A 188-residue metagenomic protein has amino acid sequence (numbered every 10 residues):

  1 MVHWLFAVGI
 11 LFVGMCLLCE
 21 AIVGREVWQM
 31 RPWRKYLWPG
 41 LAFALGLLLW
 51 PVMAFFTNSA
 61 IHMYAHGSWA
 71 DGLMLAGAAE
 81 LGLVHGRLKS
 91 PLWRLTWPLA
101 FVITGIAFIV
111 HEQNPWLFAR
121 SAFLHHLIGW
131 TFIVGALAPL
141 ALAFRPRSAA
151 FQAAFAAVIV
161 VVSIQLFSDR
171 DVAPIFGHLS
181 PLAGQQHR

Functional and structural regions predicted by a protein language model:
M1-A54: N-terminal topogenic module of multi-pass integral membrane proteins
F6-L18, W69-V84, I128-L142: Hydrophobic cores of alpha-helical transmembrane segments in multi-pass inner/ER membrane proteins, independent
R25-A42, K89-L99, R147-F155: Membrane-interfacial loop-to-transmembrane alpha-helix junctions, especially the N-terminal start
G40-L48, L99-A107, V158-L166: Hydrophobic core of alpha-helical transmembrane segments in multi-pass integral membrane proteins
F43-G82: Membrane-interface helix-loop-helix modules in multi-pass inner-membrane proteins
L49-N58, F108-L117, D169-V172: Juxtamembrane "helix-exit" motif on the non-cytosolic side of transmembrane helices
S59-G67, L117-L127: Non-cytosolic membrane-interface motifs at loop->transmembrane helix junctions
F132-R188: C-terminal transmembrane-bundle signature of multipass membrane proteins, characterized by strong activation on
